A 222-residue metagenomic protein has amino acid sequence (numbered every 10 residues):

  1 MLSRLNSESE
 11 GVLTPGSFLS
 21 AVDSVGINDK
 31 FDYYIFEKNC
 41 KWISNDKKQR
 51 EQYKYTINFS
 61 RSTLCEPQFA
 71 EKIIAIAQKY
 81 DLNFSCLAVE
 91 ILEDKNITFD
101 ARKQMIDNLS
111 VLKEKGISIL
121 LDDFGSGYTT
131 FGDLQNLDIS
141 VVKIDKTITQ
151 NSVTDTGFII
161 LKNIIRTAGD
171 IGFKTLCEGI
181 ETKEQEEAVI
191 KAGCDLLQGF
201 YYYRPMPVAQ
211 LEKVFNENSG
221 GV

Functional and structural regions predicted by a protein language model:
M1-L82, S126, F131: Bacterial c-di-GMP phosphodiesterase EAL domain
R4-E10, W42, S60-P67, C86-D100 (+1 more regions): EAL-family c-di-GMP phosphodiesterase catalytic domain
L19, I74, L109-S110, F131 (+2 more regions): Short glycine-/small-residue-rich flexible loop motifs, especially phosphate/cofactor-binding loops
D32, M105, G157, L161: Short, conserved glycine- and acidic-residue-centered signature motifs in active-site or ligand-binding loops
E51, Y80, K115, D170-I171: Helix C-cap/helix->beta junction micro-motif
K72-K79, Q104-K115, N163: Catalytic-core regions built around general acid/base machinery
